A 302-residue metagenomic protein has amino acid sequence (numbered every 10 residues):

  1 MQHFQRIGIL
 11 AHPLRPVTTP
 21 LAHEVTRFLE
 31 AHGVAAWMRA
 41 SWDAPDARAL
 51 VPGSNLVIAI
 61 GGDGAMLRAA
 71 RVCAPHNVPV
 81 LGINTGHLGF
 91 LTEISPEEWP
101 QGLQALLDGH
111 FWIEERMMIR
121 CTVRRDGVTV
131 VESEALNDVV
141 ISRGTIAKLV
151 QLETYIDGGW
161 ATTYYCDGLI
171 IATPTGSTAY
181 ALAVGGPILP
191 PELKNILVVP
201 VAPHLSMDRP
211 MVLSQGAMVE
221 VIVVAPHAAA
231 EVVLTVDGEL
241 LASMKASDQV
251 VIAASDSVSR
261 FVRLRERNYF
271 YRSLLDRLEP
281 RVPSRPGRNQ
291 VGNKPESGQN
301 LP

Functional and structural regions predicted by a protein language model:
M1-I60, E97-W112, V123-S133: ATP/NTP phosphate-donor binding region
H12, I58, G62, N84 (+2 more regions): A residue-level signal for conserved active-site and pocket-lining positions in enzyme catalytic cores
T18, G64-A69, T178-A183: Short glycine/serine/threonine-rich phosphate/pyrophosphate-binding segments that cradle anionic phosphate groups
S54, E115-I119, A135-N137, K148-L152 (+6 more regions): A generic structural signal for short beta-strands and their flanking turns/coil linkers
N77-P79: Proline-centered loop/turn at the N-terminus of a beta-strand
L88-D167: Catalytic core of DAGKc-family lipid kinases
I141, D157, R209-P302: ATP/nucleoside-binding phosphotransfer catalytic cores, i.e., glycine-rich phosphate-binding loops
T163-M207: Gly/Ser/Thr-rich active-site loops/lids in small-molecule metabolic enzymes that frequently grip phosphoryl groups
